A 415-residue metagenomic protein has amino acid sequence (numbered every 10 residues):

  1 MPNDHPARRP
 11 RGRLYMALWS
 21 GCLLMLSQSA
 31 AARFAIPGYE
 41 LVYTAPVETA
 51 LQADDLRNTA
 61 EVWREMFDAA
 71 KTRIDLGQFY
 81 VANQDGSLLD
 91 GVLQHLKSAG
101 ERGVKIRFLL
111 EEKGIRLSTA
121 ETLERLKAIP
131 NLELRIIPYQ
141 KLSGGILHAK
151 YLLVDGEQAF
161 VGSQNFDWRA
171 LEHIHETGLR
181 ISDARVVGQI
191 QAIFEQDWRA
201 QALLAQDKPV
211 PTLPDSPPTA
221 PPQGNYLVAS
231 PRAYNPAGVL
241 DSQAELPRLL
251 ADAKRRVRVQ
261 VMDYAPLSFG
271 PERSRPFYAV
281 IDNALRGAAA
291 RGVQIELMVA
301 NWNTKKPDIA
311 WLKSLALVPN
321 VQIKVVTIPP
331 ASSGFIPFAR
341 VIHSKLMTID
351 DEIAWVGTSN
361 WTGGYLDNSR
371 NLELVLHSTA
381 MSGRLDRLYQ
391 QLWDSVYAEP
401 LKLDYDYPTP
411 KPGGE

Functional and structural regions predicted by a protein language model:
M1-R11: N-terminal secretory signal peptides that target proteins for export/translocation
G12-Y15, F338: A short, flexible low-complexity segment enriched in Lys/Arg and Gly/Pro that occurs in N-terminal basic tails
Y15-S27: Bacterial N-terminal signal peptides
A30-E415: Charged, low-complexity intrinsically disordered terminal segments
